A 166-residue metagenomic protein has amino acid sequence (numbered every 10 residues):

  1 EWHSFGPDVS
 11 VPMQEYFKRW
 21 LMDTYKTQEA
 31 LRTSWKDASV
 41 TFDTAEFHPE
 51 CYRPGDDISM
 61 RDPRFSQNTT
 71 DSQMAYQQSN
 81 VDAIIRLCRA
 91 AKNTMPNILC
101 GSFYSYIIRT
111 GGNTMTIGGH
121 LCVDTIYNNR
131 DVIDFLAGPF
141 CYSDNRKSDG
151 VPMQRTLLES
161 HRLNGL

Functional and structural regions predicted by a protein language model:
E1-V151: Polysaccharide-binding and catalytic clefts of secreted carbohydrate-active enzymes
Q154-L166: Short, intrinsically disordered, charge-balanced linker/junction segments flanking boundaries in proteins
